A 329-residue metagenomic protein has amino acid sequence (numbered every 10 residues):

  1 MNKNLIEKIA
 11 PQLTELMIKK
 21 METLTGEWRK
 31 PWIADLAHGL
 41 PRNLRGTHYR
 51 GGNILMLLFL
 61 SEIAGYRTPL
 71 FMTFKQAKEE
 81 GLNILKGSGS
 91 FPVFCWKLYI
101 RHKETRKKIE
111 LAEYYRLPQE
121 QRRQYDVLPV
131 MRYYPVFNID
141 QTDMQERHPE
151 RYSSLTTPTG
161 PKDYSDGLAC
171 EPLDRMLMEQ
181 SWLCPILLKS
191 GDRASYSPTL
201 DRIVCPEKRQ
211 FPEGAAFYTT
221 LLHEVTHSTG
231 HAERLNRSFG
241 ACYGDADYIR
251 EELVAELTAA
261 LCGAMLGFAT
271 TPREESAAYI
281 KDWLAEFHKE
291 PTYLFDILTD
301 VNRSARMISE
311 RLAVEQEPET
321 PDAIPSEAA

Functional and structural regions predicted by a protein language model:
M1-A329: N-terminal accessory/interface modules of nucleic-acid-binding and processing proteins
